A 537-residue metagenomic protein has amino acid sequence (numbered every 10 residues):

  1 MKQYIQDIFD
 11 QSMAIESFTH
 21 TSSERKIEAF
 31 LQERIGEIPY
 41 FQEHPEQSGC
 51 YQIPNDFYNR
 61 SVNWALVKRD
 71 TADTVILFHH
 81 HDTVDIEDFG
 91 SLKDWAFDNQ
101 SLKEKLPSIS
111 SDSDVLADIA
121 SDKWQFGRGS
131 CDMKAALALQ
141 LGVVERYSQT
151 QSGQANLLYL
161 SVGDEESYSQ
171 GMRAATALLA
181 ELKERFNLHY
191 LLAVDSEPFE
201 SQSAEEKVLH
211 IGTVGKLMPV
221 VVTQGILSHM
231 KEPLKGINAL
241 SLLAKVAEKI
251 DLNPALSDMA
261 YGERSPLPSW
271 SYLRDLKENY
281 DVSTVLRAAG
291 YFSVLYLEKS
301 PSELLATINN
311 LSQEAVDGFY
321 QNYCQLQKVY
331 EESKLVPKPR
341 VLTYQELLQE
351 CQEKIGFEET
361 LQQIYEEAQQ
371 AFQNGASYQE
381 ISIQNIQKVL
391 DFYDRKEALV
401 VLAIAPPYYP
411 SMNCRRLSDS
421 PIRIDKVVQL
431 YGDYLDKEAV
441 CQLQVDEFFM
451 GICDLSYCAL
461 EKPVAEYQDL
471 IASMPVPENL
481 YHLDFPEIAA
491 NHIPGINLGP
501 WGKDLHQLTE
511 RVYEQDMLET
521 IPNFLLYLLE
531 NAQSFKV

Functional and structural regions predicted by a protein language model:
K2-R128, T150-A155: Acidic/His- and Gly-rich active-site-bordering loop/insert found across diverse amide/peptide-bond hydrolases
S22, Q125-A138, L234-L240, Q515-E519: Short, conserved micro-motifs enriched in small and acidic residues
I27-E28, K328-V537: An extended, acidic, His-containing surface patch that forms the Zn2+-binding/catalytic region of metallohydrolases
T83, V221-S228, Y296, G495-Q507: A glycine-centered beta->alpha junction motif in the catalytic cores of kinase/phosphotransferase enzymes
W124-G212: Acidic/histidine-rich catalytic neighborhood of metal-dependent amide-processing enzymes
L141-Q149, K245-D251, L526-E530: Short glycine/serine- and small hydrophobic-enriched flexible loop segments
Q151-S152, H210-K216, Y280-L286, F392-R395 (+1 more regions): Short glycine/proline-enriched loop/turn "hinge" motifs that connect secondary-structure elements and lie
A180-Q384: Midchain, well-structured core segments that form catalytic/ion-binding scaffolds
